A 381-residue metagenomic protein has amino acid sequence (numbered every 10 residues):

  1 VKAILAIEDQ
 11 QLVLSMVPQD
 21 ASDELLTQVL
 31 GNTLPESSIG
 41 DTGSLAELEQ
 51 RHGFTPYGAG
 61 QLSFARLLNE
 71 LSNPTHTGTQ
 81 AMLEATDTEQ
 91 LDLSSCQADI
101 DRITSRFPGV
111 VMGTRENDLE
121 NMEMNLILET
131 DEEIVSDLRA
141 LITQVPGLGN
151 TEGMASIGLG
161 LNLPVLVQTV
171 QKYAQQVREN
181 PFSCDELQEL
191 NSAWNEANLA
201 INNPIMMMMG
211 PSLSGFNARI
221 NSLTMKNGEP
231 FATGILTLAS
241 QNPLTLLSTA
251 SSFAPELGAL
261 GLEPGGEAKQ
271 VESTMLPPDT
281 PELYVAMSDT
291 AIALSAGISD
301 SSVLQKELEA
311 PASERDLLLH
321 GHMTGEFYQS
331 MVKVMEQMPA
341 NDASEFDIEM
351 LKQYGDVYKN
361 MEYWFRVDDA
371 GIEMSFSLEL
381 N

Functional and structural regions predicted by a protein language model:
V1, A81-I100, R178-G210, E267-T280 (+1 more regions): Generic detector of solvent-exposed, compositionally biased contiguous segments
V1-Q50, I127-E129, I157, N203-L317 (+2 more regions): Single conserved position on a long alpha-helix in the C-terminal lobe of the eukaryotic protein kinase
M16-V17, G40-Y173, G321-N381: Leucine-rich, highly hydrophobic segment in Treponema pallidum outer-membrane-associated proteins
T33, V177, P181, I201 (+3 more regions): Short, flexible helical or helix-coil boundary motifs
A59-Q80, A98-P108, T169-E186, N217-F253: N-terminal short leaders/motifs
E152-N202, S251: Predominantly extracellular/luminal regions of secreted and cell-surface proteins, especially disulfide-bonded
